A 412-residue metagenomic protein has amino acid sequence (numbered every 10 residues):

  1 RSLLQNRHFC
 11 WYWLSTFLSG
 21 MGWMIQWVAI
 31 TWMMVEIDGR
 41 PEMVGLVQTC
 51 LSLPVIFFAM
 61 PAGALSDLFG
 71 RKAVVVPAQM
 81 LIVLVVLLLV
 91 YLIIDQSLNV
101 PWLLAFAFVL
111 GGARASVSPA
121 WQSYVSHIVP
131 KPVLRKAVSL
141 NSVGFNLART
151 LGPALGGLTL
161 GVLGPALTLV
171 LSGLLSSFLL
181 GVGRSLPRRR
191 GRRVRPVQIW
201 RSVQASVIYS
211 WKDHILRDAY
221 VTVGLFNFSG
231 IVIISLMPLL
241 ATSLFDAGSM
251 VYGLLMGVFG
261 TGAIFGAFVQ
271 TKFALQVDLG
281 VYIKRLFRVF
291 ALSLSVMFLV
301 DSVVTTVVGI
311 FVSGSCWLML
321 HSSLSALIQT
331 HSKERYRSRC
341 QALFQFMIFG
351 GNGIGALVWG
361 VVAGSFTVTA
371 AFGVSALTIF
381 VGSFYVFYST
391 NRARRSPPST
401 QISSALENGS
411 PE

Functional and structural regions predicted by a protein language model:
R1-C10, R188-V221, L406: Juxtamembrane intracellular "pre-TM" segments in multi-pass secondary transporters
C10-W27, Q48-A64, G70-I82, W102-G161 (+5 more regions): Substrate-agnostic recognition of the 12-TM MFS/MFS-like secondary transporter fold
V28-E42, S235-M250: Short amphipathic helix-loop junctions that connect adjacent transmembrane helices in Major Facilitator Superfamily/SLC
V35-I37, Y91-L98, T305: Helix-interface capping motifs at the ends of transmembrane segments in multi-pass membrane proteins
R40-Q48, L103, G248-Y252, M256: Juxtamembrane helix-start elements in MFS-like secondary transporters
F57-P61, L68, K72-V74, A78 (+5 more regions): C-terminal transmembrane bundle of multi-pass solute transporters/carriers
L87-Y91, A154-L158, L294-V296: Alpha-helical transmembrane segments of multipass membrane proteins
V100-A107, G111, K136-R189, M250-V251 (+4 more regions): Hydrophobic alpha-helical transmembrane segments
